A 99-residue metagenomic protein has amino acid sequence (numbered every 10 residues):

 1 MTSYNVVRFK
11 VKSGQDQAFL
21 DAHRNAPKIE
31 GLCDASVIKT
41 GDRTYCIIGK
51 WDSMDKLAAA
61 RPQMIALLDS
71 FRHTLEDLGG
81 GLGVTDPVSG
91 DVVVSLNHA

Functional and structural regions predicted by a protein language model:
M1-Y4, R8-K10, C33-C46, S70-A99: Glycine-rich beta-strand-turn "strand-cap" elements at beta-sheet edges
V7, F19, H23, A35 (+2 more regions): Hydrophobic pocket/interface hotspot
V11-D34, L67-H73: Short amphipathic alpha-helical segments
G14, D42, D55: Short alpha-helical
Q17, M54-Q63: Short amphipathic alpha-helices within nucleic acid-binding modules
K50: Sensory beta-strand/linker motifs that couple input domains to effectors
